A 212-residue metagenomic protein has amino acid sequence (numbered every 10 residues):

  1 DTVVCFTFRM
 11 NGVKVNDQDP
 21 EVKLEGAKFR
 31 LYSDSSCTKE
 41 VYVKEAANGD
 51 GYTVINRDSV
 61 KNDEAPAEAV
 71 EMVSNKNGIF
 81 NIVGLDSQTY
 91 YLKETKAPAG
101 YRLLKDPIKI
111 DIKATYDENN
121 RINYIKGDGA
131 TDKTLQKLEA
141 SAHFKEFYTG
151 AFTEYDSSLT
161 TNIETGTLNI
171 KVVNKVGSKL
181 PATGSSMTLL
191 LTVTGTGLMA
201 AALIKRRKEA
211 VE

Functional and structural regions predicted by a protein language model:
D1-E212: Solvent-exposed loop/turn and edge beta-strand elements of beta-rich ligand-binding domains
